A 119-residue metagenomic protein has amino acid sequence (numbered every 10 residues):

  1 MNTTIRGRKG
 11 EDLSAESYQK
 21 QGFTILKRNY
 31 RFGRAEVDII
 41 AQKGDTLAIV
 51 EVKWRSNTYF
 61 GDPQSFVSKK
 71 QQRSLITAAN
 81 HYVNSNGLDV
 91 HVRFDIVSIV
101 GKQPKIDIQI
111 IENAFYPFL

Functional and structural regions predicted by a protein language model:
M1-R28: Acidic-basic catalytic patches of nuclease active cores, encompassing PD-(D/E)XK and other metal-cofactor nuclease
I5, K9, R34, T58 (+2 more regions): Residues at secondary-structure transition points
F32-A35, P104: Short acidic/glycine-enriched loop/turn segments that link adjacent beta-strands
V37-S56, V67, L75: Conserved catalytic cores of phosphodiester-cleaving nucleases, focusing on short active-site segments
S56-T58, V100: Feature marks short, surface-exposed loop/turn motifs that line or immediately flank catalytic pockets and channel
F60-H91: Mid-chain, well-packed structural core segment of small domains
S85-L119: Domain-level recognition of nuclease-like catalytic cores that cleave nucleotide substrates
